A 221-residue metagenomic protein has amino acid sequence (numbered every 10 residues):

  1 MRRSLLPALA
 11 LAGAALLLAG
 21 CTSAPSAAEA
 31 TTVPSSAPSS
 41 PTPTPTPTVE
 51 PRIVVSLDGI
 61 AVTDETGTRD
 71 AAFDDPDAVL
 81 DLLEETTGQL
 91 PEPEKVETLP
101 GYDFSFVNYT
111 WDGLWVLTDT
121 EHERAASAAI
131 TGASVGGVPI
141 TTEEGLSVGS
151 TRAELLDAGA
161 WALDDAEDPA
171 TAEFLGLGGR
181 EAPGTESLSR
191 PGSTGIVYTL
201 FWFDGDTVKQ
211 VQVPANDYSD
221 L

Functional and structural regions predicted by a protein language model:
M1-L11: Bacterial N-terminal signal peptides that target proteins for export
L17-G20: C-terminal motif of bacterial Sec signal peptides marking the signal peptidase cleavage site
T22-T171, G195-L221: Short helix/turn-capping signatures at newly exposed starts of structured segments
L175-P191: Surface-exposed intrinsically disordered loops and tails
